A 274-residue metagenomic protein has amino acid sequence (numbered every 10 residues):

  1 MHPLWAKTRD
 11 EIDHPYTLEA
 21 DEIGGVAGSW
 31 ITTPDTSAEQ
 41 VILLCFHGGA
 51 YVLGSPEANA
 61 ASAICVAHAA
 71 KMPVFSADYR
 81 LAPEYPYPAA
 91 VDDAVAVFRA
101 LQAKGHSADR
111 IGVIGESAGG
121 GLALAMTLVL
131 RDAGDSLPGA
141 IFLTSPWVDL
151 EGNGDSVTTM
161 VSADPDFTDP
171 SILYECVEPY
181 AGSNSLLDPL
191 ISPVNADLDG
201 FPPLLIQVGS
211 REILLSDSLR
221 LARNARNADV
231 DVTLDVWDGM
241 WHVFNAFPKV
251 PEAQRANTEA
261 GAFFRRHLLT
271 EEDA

Functional and structural regions predicted by a protein language model:
M1-T36, Q254, A262, L268-A274: A glycine/proline-hinged amphipathic helix-loop "lid/cap" segment that gates access to hydrophobic ligand pockets
E39-A50: Short beta-strand element of the alpha/beta-hydrolase
E57-S76: Short amphipathic alpha-helix adjacent to the substrate-entry channel of hydrolases
Y85-G105, A260: Alpha/beta-hydrolase active-site loop
G105-S117: Alpha/beta-hydrolase fold nucleophile elbow
G115-T127: Glycine-rich nucleophile elbow surrounding the catalytic serine of serine-hydrolase chemistry
L128-N184, G200: Hydrolase active-site cap/lid region
L205-V208: Short beta-strand/loop motif that positions the catalytic acidic residue of the alpha/beta-hydrolase fold
